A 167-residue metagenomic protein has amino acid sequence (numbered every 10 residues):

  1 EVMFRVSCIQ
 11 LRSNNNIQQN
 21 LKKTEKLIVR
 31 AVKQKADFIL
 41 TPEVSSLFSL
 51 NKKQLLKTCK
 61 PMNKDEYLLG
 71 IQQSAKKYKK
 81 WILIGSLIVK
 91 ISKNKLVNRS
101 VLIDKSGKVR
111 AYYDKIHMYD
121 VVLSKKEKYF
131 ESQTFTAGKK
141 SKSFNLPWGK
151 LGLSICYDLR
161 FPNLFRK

Functional and structural regions predicted by a protein language model:
V2-S7: Extreme N-terminal starter segment of soluble prokaryotic enzymes
C8-Q10, I84: Structural signal for conserved beta-strand scaffold positions within catalytic alpha/beta enzyme cores
Q10-N16: Short polar catalytic/cofactor-binding loops
R12, S45, L87-I88, D158-R160: Catalytic metal-binding/acid-base residues of hydrolase active sites
I17, E25-S106, Y112: Cys-nucleophile CN-hydrolase/nitrilase-fold catalytic domain and related Cys-dependent amidase chemistry that acts on
Q19, N63-E66, F135-T136, R160: Short secondary-structure boundary/capping elements
Q19-I28, F161-R166: Short, acidic/polar
I91-K167: Active-site catalytic loop in hydrolytic enzyme cores
